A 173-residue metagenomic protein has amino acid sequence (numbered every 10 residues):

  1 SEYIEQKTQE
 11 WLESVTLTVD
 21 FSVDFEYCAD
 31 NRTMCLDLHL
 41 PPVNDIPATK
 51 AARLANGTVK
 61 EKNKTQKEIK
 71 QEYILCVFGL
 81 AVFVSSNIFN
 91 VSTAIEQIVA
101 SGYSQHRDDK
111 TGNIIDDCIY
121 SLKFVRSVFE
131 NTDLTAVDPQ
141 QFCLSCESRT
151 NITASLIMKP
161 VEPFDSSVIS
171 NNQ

Functional and structural regions predicted by a protein language model:
S1-Q173: Long, charge-dense low-complexity segments
